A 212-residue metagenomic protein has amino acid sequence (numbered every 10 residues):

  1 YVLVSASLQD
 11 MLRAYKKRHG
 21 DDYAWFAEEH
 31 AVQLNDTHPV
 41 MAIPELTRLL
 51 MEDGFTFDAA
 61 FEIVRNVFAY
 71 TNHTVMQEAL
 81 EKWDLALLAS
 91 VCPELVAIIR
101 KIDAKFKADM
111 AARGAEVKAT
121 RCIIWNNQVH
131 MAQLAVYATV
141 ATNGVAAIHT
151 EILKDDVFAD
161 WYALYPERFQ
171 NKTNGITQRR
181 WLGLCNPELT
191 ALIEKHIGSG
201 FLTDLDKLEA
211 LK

Functional and structural regions predicted by a protein language model:
Y1-K212: A conserved ligand/cofactor-binding region detector
